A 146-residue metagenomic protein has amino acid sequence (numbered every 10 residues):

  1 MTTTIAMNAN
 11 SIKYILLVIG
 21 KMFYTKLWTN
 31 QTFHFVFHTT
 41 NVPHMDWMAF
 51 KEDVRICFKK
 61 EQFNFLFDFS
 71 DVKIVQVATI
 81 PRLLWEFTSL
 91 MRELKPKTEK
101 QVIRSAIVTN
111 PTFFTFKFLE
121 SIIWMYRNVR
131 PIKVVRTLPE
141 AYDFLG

Functional and structural regions predicted by a protein language model:
T2-G146: Amphipathic, Lys/Arg-enriched alpha-helical "gate/interface" segment within cytosolic domains that mediates
